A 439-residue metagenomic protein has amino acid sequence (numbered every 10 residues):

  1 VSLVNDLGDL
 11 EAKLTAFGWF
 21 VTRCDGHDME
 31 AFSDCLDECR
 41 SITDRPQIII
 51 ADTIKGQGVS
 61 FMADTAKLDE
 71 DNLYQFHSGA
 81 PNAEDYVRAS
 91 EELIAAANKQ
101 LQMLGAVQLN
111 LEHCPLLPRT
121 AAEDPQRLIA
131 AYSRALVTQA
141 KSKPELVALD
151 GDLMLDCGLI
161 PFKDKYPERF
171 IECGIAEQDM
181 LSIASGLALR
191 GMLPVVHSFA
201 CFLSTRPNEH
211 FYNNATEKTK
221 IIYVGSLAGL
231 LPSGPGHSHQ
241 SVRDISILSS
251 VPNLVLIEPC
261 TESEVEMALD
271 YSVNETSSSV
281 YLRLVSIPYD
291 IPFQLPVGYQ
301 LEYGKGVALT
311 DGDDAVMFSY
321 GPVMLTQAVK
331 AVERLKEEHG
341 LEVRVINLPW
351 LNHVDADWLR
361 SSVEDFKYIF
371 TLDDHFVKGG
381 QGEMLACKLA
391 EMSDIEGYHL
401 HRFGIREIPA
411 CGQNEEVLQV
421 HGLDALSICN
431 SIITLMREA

Functional and structural regions predicted by a protein language model:
V1-A97, L155-I160, D164, P232 (+2 more regions): Thiamine diphosphate
R23, A97-Y289, G298-Q300, Q419 (+2 more regions): Thiamine diphosphate
